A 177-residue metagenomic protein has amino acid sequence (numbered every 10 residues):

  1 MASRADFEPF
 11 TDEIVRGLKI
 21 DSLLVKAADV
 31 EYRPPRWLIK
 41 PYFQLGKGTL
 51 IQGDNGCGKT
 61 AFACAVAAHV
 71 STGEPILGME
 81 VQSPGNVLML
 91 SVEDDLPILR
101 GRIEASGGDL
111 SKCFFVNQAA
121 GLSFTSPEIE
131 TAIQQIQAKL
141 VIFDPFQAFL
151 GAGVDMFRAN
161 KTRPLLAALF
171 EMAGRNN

Functional and structural regions predicted by a protein language model:
M1-R16: Short, small/acidic-rich helices and loops at N termini and domain boundaries of DNA replication/processing enzymes
D12-V30: Detector for small/aliphatic-rich hydrophobic stretches
L18, Y32-P34, I39-K40, N55-C57 (+2 more regions): Conserved inter-motif catalytic segment of the P-loop NTP-binding fold
Q44: Residues immediately N-terminal to the Walker A/P-loop in ABC ATPase nucleotide-binding domains
G48: Walker A (P-loop) ATP-phosphate-binding motif of ABC ATPase nucleotide-binding domains
I51: Hydrophobic anchor at the beta1->P-loop junction of P-loop NTPases
F62, V66: Hydrophobic positions on the alpha1 helix immediately C-terminal to the Walker A/P-loop
M172-N177: Sensor-1/coupling segment of RecA-like P-loop NTPase cores
